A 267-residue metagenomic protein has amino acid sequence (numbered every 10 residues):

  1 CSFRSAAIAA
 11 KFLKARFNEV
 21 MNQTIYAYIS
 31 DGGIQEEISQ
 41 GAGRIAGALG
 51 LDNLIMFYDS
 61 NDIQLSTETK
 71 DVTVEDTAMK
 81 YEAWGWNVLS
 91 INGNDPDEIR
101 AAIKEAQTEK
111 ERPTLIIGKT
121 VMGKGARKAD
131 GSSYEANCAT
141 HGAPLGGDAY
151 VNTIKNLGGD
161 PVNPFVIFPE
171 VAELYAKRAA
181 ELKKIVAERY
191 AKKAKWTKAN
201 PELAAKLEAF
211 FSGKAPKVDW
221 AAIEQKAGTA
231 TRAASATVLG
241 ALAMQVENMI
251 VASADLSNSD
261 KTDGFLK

Functional and structural regions predicted by a protein language model:
C1-I25, A172-E173, K177-K267: Thiamine diphosphate
C1-K177: Glycine-rich ThDP/TPP pyrophosphate-binding loop and its adjacent helix/strand module within ThDP-dependent enzymes
